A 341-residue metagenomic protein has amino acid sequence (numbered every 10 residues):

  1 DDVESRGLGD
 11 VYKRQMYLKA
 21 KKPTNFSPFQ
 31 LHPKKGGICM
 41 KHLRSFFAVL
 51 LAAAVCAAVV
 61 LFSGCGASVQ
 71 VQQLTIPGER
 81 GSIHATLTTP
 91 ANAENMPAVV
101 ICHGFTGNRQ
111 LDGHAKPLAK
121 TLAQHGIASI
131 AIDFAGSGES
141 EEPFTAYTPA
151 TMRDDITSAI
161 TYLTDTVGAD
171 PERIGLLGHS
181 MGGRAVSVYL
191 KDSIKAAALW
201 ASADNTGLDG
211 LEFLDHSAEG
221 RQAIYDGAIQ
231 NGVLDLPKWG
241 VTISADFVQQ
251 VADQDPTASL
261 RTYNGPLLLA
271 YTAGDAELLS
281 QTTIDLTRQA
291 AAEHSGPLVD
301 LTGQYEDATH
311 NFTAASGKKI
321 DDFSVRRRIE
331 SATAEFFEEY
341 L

Functional and structural regions predicted by a protein language model:
D1-Q15: Single conserved hydrophobic/aromatic residue that forms the stacking wall/gate of nucleotide- or nucleobase-binding
A67-A93: N-terminal cap/lid segment of alpha/beta-hydrolase-fold proteins
I83, I194-F336: The alpha/beta-hydrolase serine catalytic core
M96, H103-N108: Active-site glycine-rich loops that stabilize anionic/oxyanionic intermediates across multiple enzyme folds
G107-A119, F134, Q281-T282: The serine-hydrolase catalytic nucleophile loop
A119-E141: Conserved alpha/beta-hydrolase
A146-V167: Alpha/beta-hydrolase active-site loop
G168-S180: Alpha/beta-hydrolase fold nucleophile elbow
